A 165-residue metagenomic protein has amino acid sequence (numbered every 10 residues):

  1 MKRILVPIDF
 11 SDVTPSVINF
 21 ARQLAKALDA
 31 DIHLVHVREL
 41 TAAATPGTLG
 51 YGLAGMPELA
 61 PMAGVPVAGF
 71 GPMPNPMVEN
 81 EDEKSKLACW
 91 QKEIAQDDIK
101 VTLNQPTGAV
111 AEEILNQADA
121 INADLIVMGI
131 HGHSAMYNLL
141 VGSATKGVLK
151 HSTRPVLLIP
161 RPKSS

Functional and structural regions predicted by a protein language model:
M1, A123-D124, R154: Local beta-strand N-terminus motif with an aromatic residue
K2-F70: Small/aliphatic-rich secondary-structure junction motif
F10, L125-K150, R161-S165: Glycine-rich, Arg-bearing micro-motifs that act as flexible, cationic patches
V13, L40-A42, V67, G71-M77 (+3 more regions): Structural beta-alpha unit
R22, A88, K146: Active-site phosphate/pyrophosphate- and oxyanion-stabilizing loops and adjacent acidic/basic residues in soluble
V35, T102-P106, L157: General small-molecule cofactor/ligand-binding pocket signal
L49-L53, A120-I121, A144-T145: Short, hinge-like loop/turn segments at secondary-structure boundaries
